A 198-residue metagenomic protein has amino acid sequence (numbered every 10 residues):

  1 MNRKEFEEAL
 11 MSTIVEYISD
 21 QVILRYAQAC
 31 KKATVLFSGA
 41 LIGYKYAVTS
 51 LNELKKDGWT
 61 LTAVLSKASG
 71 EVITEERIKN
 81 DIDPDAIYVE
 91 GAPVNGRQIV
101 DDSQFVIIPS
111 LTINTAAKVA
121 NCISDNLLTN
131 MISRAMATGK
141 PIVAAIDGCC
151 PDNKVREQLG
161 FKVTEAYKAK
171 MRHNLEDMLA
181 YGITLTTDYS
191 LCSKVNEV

Functional and structural regions predicted by a protein language model:
M1-N126, S133-V198: A cross-family phosphate/adenosyl-ligand binding-site feature
